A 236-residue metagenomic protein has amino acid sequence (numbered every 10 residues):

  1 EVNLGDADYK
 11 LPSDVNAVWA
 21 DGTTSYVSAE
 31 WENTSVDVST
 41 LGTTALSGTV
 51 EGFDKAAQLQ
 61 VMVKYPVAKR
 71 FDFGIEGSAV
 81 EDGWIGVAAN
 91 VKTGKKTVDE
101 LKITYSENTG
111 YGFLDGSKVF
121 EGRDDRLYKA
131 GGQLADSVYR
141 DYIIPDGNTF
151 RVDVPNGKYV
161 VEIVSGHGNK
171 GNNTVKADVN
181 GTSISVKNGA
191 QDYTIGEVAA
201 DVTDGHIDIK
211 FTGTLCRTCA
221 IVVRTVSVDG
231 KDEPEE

Functional and structural regions predicted by a protein language model:
E1, K64-P66: Extracellular interdomain linkers/hinges and stalk-like, low-complexity segments in secreted or single-pass
E1-T23: Solvent-exposed, low-complexity, repeat-rich "mucin-like" stalks and linkers
D6-D14, S39-L46, T194: Short, solvent-exposed loop/turn segments enriched in Ser/Thr/Gly
L11-S13, A29-T34, P145-T149, T194-I195: Short structured motifs
D21-V63: Serine/threonine-rich, repeat-prone extracellular segments and beta-strand-based repeat modules of secreted/surface
P66-E236: Compositionally biased, intrinsically disordered or flexible polar/acidic segments
